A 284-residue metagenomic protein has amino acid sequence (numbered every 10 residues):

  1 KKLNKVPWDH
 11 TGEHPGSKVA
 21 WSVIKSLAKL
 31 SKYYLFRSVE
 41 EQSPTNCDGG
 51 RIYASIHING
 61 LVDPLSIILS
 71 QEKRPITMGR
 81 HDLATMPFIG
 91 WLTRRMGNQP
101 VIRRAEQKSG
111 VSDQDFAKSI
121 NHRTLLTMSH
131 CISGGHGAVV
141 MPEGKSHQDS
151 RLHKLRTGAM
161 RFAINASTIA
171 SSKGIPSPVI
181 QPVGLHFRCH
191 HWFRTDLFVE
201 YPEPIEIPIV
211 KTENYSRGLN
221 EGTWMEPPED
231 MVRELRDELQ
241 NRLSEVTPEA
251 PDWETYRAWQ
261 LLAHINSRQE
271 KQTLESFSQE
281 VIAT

Functional and structural regions predicted by a protein language model:
K1-L61, S70-I76, R80, W91-R94 (+3 more regions): Membrane-interfacial terminal anchoring regions of lipid-handling membrane enzymes
L83-A84, V101: E2/UBC-UEV (E2-variant) core
A105, P142-S146, I205: Short, histidine-centered active-site or binding-site loop motifs used for metal coordination, general acid-base
A105-Q107, V111: Polar-ligand-bearing catalytic/cofactor-coordination segments of membrane-embedded or membrane-tethered inner-membrane
L125-M160: Catalytic-site beta-strand/loop segments enriched in glycine and acidic/polar residues
G158-T168: An active-site-proximal "capping" alpha-helix that borders the catalytic cofactor pocket
